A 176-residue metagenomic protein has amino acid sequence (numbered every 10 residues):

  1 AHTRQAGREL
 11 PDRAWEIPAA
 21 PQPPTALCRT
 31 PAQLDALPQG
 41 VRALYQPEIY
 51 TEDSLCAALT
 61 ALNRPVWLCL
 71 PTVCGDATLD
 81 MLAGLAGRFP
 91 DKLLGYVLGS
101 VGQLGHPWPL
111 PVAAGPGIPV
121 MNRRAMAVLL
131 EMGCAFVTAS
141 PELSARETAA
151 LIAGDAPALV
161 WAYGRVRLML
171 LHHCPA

Functional and structural regions predicted by a protein language model:
A1-V128, M132-A176: Active-site pocket-lining/capping segments in soluble small-molecule metabolic enzymes
